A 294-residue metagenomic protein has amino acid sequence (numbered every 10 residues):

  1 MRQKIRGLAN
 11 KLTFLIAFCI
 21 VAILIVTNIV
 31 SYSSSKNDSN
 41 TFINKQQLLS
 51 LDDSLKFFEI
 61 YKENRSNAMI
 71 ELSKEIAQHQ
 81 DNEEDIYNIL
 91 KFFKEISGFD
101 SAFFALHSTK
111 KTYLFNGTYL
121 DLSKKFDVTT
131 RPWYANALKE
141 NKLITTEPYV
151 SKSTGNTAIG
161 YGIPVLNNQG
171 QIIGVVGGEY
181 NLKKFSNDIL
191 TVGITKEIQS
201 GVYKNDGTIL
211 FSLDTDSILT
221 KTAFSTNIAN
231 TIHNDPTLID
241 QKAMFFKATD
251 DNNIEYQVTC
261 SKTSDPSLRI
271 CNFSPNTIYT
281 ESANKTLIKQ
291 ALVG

Functional and structural regions predicted by a protein language model:
Q3-N37, T41, A291-G294: Extreme N-terminal signal-anchor transmembrane helix of membrane signaling/transducer proteins, especially in bacteria
Y32-N67, T286: Juxtamembrane membrane-water interface segments immediately C-terminal to a transmembrane helix
I43, Q47, K62-I96, L190-T195 (+2 more regions): Extracytoplasmic/periplasmic helical hairpin of the input-sensing domain located between the first two N-terminal
L55, E59, D127-R131, G162 (+5 more regions): Amphipathic alpha-helical bundle/coiled-coil segments
Q78-A158, G162, T208-A229: Extracellular/periplasmic ligand-sensing ectodomains of membrane signal-transduction proteins
A105-H107, L166, Y203: Hydrophobic alpha-helical segments, especially N-terminal targeting/anchoring helices
T154-G193, N205, L210-D214, Q257-S261 (+2 more regions): Conserved beta-strands of PAS-like sensory domains
S217, A223-K289: Extracellular/periplasmic juxtamembrane segments that couple receptor/chemosensory ectodomains to their
